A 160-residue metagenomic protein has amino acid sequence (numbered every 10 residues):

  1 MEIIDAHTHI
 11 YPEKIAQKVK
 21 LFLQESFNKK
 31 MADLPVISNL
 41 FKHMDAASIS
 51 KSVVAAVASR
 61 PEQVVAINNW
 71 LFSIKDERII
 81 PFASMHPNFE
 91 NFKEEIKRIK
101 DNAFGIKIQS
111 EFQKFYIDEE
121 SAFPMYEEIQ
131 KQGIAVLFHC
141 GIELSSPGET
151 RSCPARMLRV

Functional and structural regions predicted by a protein language model:
M1-E62: An N-terminally biased module of ancient metal coordination in phosphate/nucleic-acid-related enzymes
I15-Q17, P147-M157: Histidine/acidic-residue-rich catalytic or RNA/ligand-binding cores of hydrolases and nuclease-related proteins
L23-E25, A66, R151, M157: A generic membrane alpha-helix/interface feature
L40, F92, I96, M157: Acidic, amphipathic alpha-helical patches
H43-A46, R98, R159: Well-formed, non-transmembrane alpha-helical positions, independent of function
S50-K51, P61-S152: Active-site gating/metal-coordination segments in enzymes
P124, R156-R159: Non-catalytic alpha-helical scaffold/packing segments enriched in small hydrophobic residues
